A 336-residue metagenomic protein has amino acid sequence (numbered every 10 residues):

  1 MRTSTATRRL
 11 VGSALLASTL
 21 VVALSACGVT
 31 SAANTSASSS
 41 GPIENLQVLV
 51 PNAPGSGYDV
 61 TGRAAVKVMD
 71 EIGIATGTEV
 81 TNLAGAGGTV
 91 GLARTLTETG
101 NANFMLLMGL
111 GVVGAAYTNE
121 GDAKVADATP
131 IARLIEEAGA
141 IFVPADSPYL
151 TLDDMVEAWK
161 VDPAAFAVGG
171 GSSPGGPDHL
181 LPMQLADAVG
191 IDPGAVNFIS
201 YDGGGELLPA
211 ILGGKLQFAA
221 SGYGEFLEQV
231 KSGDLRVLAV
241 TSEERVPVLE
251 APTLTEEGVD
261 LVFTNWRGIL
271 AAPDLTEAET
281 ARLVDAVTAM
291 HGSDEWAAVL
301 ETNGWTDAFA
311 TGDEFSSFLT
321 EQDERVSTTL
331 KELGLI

Functional and structural regions predicted by a protein language model:
M1-N45, I336: Short, low-complexity disordered leader/linker segments with a strong preference for bacterial N-terminal type II
G28-D127, I191-G205, A210-Q217, F309-A310 (+1 more regions): N-terminal (or domain-start) structured segment
P42, E71-I72, R94-N103, Y117-D202 (+2 more regions): Hinge/capping helix and adjacent helix->loop/strand transition within the periplasmic-binding protein
I43, V189, K231, T253 (+1 more regions): An extracytoplasmic/periplasmic, membrane-proximal ligand-sensing/linker region
L110-V112, E136, D146, G224 (+2 more regions): Solvent-exposed coil/turn segments that connect beta secondary-structure elements in extracytoplasmic/periplasmic
R133-A140, A239-P273: Periplasmic-binding protein-like
G170-A251: Ligand-binding pocket segment of bilobal, Venus flytrap-like solute-binding proteins
